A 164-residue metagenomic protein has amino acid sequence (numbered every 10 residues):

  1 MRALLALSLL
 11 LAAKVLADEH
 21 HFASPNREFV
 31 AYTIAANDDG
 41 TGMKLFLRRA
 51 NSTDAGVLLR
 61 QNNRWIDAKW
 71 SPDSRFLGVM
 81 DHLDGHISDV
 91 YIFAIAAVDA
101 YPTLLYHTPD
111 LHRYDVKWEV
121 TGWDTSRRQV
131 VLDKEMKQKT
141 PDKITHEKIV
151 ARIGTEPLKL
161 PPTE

Functional and structural regions predicted by a protein language model:
A3-A12: Sec-dependent N-terminal signal peptides
A13-E19: Boundary at the C-terminal end of the N-terminal hydrophobic targeting segment
H20-F29, A68-F76, W118-V131: Blade-terminus and WD-like Trp-Asp/Gly-His loop motifs, strongest in beta-propeller folds
Y32-D39, V79-D84, V131-Q138: Beta-strand C-termini and the immediately following turn/loop, strongest in propeller blades
D39-L45, G85-F93, Q138-V150: Structural motif
D54-L59, P102-H107: A short beta-strand motif characteristic of beta-propeller blades
A55-K69: Blade-loop segments of beta-propeller domains
L105-K117: Surface-exposed loop and turn segments in beta-propeller and other repeat-based domains that flank or scaffold
